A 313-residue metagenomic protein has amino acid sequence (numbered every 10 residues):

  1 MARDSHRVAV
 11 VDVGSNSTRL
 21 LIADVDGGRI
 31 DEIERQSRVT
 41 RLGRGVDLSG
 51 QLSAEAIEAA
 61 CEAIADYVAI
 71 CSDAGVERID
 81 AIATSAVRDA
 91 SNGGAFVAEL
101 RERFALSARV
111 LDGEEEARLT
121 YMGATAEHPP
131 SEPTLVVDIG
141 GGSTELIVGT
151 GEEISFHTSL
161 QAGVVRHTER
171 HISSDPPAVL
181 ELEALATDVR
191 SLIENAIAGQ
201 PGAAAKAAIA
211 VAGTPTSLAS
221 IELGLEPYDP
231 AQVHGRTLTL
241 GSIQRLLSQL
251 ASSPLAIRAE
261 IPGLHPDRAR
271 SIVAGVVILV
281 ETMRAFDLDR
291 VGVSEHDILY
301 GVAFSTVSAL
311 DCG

Functional and structural regions predicted by a protein language model:
A2-V8, I22-V25, G45-V76, T84-P133 (+1 more regions): Helical "lid/coupling" subdomains associated with nucleotide-phosphate turnover
V8-G14: Short, hydrophobic/glycine-enriched beta-strand segments
S17-R19: Short N-terminal binding/cap micro-motifs at the start of the first secondary-structure element
G28-R44: N-terminal glycine-rich anion-binding loops that anchor highly charged ligand groups
A81: Dinucleotide-binding Rossmann-like beta1-alpha1 core, especially the glycine-rich loop that anchors the ADP
P133-S143, I147: A generic, well-ordered mixed alpha/beta core segment in the N-terminal half of proteins
